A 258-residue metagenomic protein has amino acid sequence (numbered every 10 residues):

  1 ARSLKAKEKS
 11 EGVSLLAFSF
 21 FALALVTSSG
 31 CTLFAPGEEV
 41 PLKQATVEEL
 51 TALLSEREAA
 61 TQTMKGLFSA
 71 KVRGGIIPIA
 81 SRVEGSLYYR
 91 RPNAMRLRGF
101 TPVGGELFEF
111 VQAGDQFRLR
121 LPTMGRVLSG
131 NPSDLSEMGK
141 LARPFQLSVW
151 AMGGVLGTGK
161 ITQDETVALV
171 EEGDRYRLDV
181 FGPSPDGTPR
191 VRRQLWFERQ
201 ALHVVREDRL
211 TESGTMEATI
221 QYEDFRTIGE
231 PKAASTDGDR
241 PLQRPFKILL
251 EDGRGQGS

Functional and structural regions predicted by a protein language model:
A1-S10: N-terminal secretory signal peptides that target proteins for export/translocation
A17-S29: Bacterial N-terminal signal peptides
G30-R82: N-terminal leader/targeting segments and the immediate start of mature chains
E56-M64, I77-S81, Y88-N93, E171 (+3 more regions): Edge/loop elements at the starts and ends of beta-strands within beta-rich repeat scaffolds
Q62-A70, S81-L87, N93-G99, E106-F108 (+4 more regions): One face of beta-strands
S69-G75, P102-G105, P122-M124, P185 (+2 more regions): Hydrophobic lipid-interacting interfaces of membrane-associated proteins
R90-A151: An acidic-aromatic
T166-S258: Gly/Pro-enriched, hydrophobic low-complexity segments that function as extracytoplasmic propeptides/linkers
